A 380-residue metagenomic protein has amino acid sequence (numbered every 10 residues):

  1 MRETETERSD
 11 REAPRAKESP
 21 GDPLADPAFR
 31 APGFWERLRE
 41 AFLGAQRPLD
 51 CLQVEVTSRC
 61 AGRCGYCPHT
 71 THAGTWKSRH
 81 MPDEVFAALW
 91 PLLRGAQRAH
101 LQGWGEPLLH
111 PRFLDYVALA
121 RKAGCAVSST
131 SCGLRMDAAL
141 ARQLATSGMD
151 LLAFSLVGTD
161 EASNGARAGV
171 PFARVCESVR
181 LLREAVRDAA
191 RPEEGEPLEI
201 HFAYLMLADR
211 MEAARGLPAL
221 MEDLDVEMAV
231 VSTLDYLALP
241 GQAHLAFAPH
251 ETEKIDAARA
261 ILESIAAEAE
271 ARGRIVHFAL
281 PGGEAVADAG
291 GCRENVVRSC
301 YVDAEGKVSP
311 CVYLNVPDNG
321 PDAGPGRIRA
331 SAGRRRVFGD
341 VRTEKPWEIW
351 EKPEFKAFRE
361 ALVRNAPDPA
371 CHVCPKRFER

Functional and structural regions predicted by a protein language model:
R2-E18, D22-D26, W76-K77, M81-E84 (+2 more regions): Radical SAM enzyme [4Fe-4S]-AdoMet core and its adjacent flexible, acidic and glycine-rich loops/tails across
R2-E5, D10-L151: Conserved alpha-helical substructure of the radical SAM core
E40-L43, A285-A289, R359-A361: Short, P/G- and charge-enriched loop/turn segments at secondary-structure junctions
V54, S58-A61, V286, N365-D368: Processing junctions and N-termini across compartments
A61-H69, P367-E379: Local cysteine-cluster metal-coordination motifs and their immediate loop/turn environment, predominantly Fe-S cluster
C67, T71-G74, S299, D318 (+1 more regions): Cys/His-rich zinc-coordinating "finger/knuckle" motifs
T343-P353: Signature of lipid phosphatidyltransferase scaffolds
K352-P369: Immediate flanking context of iron-sulfur cluster ligation sites
